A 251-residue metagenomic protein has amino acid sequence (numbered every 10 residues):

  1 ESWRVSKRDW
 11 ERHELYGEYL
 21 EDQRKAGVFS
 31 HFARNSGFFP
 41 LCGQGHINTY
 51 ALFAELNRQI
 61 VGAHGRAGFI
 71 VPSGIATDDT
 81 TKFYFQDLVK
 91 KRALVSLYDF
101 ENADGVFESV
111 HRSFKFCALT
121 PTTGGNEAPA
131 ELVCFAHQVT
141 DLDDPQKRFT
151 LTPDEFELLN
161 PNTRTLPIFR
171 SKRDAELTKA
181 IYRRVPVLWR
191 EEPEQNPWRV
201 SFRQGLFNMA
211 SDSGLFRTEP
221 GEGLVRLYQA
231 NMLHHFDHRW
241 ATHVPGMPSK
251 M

Functional and structural regions predicted by a protein language model:
E1-P40, G62, V95-Y98, A103-M251: Polynucleotide-recognition surfaces of large bacterial nucleic-acid defense/processing enzymes
P40-R58: Glycine-rich S-adenosyl-L-methionine
H46, F53, T77-Y84: Class I S-adenosyl-L-methionine
R58-V61, V89: N-terminal cationic-hydrophobic initiation segments that often serve targeting/anchoring roles
V61-A67: Short glycine-dipeptide loop
V71-T77, A103: Conserved short loop/turn motifs at secondary-structure junctions
T80-Y98: Conserved Class I S-adenosyl-L-methionine
